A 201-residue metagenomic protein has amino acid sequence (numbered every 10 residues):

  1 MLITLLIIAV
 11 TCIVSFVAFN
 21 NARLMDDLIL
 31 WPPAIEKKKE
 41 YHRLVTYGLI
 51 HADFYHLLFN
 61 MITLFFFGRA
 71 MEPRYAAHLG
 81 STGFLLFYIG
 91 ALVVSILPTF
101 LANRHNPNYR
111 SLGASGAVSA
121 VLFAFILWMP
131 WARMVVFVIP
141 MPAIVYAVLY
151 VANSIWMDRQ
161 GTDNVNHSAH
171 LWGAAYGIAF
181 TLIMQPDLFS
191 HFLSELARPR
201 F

Functional and structural regions predicted by a protein language model:
M1-F201: A detector for small-residue-rich transmembrane helices and their helix-helix packing motifs
